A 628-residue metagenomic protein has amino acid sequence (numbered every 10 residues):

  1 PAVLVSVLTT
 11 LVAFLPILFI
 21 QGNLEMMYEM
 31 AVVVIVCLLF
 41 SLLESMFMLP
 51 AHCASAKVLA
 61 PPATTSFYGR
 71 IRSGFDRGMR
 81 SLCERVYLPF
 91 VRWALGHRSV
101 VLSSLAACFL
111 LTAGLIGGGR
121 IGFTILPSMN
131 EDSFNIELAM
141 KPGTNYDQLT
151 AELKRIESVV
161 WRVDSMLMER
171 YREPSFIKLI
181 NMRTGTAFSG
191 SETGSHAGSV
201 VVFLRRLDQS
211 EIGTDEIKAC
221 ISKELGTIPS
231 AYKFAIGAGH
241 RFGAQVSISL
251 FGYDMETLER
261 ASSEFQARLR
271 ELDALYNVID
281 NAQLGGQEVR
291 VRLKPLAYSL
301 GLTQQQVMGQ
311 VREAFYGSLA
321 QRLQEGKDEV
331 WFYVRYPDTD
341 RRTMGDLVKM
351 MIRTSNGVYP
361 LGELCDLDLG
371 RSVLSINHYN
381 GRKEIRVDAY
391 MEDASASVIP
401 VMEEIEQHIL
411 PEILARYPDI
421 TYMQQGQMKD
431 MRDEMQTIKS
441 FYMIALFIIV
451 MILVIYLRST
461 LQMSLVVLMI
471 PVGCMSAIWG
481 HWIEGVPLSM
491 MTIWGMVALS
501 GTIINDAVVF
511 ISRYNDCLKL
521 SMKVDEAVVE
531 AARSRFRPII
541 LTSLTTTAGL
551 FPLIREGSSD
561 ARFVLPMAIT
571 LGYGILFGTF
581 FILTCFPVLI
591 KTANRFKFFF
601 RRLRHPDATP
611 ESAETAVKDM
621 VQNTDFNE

Functional and structural regions predicted by a protein language model:
A2-I20, M26-S73, V200, D506 (+3 more regions): Transmembrane alpha-helices and their membrane-interface boundaries in multi-pass membrane transporters and channels
A2-S6, M30-V33, C37, V86-V101 (+5 more regions): Loop-to-transmembrane-helix entry motif
V3-L15, L102, A106, L110 (+8 more regions): Hydrophobic alpha-helical segments of membrane proteins
I17-M26, L102, A106-T144, Q209 (+2 more regions): Transmembrane helices with small-residue packing motifs
I17-V34, T124-P127, M428, L457 (+2 more regions): Short helix-loop junctions at transmembrane helix boundaries
V36, M451-R535, I540-E556, Y573 (+2 more regions): Hydrophobic transmembrane alpha-helices and their membrane-interface caps in long multi-pass transport proteins
S66-T124, E611-E628: Signature of alpha-helical transmembrane segments and their immediate interfacial
L115-G118, N135, A151-G185, G190-Q287 (+8 more regions): Surface-exposed amphipathic alpha-helical segments in non-transmembrane regions that serve as interaction surfaces
